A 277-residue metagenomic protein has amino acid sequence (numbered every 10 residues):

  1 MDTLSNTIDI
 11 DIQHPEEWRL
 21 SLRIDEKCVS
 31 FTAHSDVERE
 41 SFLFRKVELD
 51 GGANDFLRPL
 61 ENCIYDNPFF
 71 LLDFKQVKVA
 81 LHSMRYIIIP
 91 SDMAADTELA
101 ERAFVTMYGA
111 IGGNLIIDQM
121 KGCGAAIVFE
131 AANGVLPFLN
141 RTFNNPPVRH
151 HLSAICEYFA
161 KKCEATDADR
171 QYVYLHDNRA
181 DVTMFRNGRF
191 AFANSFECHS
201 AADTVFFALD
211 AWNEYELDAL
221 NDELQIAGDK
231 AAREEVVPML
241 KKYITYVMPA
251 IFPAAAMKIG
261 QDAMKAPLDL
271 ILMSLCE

Functional and structural regions predicted by a protein language model:
M1-E277: Hydrophobic/aromatic-enriched cytosolic interaction surfaces used to assemble or bind macromolecules
